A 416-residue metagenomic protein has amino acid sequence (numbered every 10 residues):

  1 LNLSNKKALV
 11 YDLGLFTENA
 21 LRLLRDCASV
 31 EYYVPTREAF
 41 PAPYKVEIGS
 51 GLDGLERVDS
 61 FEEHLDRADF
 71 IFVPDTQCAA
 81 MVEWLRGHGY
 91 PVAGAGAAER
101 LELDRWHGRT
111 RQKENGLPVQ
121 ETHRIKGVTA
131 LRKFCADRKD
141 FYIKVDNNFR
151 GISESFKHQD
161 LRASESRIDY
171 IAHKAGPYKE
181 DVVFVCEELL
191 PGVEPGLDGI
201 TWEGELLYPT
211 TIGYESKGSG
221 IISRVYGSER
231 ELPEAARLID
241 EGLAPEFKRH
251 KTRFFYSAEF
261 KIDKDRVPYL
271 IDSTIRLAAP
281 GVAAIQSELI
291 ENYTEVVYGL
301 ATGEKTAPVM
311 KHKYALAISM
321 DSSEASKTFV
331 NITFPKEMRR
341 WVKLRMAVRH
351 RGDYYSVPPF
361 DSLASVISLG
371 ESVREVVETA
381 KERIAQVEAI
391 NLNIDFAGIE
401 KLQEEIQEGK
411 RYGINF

Functional and structural regions predicted by a protein language model:
L1-A97: ATP-binding N-terminal substructure of ATP-dependent carboxylate-amine bond-forming enzymes
F16, T76-C78, D146-N148, R276 (+1 more regions): Short glycine-rich anion-binding loops that position phosphate/pyrophosphate groups of nucleotides and phosphorylated
A28-E31, V92, V119-Q120, F141 (+1 more regions): Hydrophobic anchor at the start of a short beta-strand that flanks the dinucleotide cofactor-binding loop
G94-P177, V183, D321: A conserved helix-loop-beta module that forms one wall/lid of the active-site cleft in ATP-utilizing catalytic domains
E154-A278: Internal nucleotide-binding/catalytic subdomain
A235-S257, T274-R339: Active-site "cap" helix and flanking loop/linker of ATP-utilizing ligase/carboxylase catalytic domains
V297-F416: Peripheral (often C-terminal) accessory segments that flank ATP-dependent C-N-forming ligase machineries
